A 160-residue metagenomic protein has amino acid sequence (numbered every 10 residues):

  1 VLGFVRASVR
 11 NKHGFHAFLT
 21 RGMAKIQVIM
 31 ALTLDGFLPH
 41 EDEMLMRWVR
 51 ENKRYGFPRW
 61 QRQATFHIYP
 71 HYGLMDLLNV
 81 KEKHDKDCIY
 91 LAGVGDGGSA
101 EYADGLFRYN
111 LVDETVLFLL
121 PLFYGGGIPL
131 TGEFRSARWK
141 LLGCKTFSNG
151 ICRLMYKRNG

Functional and structural regions predicted by a protein language model:
V1, V5-V9, A17: Acidic, Ala/Val/Gly-enriched low-complexity intrinsically disordered segments
H13, F18-G160: Enzymes that bind and transform nitrogen-containing heteroaromatic metabolites
